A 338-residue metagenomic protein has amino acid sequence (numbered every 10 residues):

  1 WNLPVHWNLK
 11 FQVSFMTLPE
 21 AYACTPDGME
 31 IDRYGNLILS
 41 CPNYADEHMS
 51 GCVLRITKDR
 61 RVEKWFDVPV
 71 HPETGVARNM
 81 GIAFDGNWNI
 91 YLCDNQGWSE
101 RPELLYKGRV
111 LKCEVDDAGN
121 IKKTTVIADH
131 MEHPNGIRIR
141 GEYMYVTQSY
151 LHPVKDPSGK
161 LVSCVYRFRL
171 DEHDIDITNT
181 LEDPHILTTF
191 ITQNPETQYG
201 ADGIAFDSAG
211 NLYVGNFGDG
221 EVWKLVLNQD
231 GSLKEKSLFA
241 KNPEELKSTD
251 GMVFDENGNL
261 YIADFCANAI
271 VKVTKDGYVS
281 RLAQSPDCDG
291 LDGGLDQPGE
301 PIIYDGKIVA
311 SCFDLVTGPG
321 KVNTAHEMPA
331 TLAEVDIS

Functional and structural regions predicted by a protein language model:
W1-A23, T188-T189: A short helix->beta-strand "capping" segment at the edge of beta-propeller domains
P4-H6, I31-L37, A45-H71, A83-F84 (+11 more regions): Flexible "stalk/tail and boundary" regions
F15, H326-S338: Short, basic/aromatic-enriched C-terminal tail that caps enzymatic domains
A21-N36, S50, P69-I90, W98 (+6 more regions): Beta-rich, blade/repeat-based domains predominating in secreted/periplasmic proteins but also intracellular
L37-H48, F84, I90-L104, V146-P157 (+4 more regions): Conserved beta-strand positions in repeat-built beta-propeller and related beta-rich domains
E172-T192: A short, charged helix-loop
V226, S232-N257, I262-C266, K275-G277: A beta-strand-loop signature enriched in Asp, Gly, Thr, and Trp that corresponds to the sialidase/neuraminidase Asp-box
P319-A325: Short proline/glycine-enriched turn/loop segments at secondary-structure junctions
